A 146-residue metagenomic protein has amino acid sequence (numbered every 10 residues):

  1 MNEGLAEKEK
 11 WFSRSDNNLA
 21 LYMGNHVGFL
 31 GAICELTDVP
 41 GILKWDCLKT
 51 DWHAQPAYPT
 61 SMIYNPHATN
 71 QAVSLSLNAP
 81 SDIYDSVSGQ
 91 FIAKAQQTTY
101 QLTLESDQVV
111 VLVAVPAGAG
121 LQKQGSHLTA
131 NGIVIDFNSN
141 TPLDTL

Functional and structural regions predicted by a protein language model:
M1-Q90, Q96, E105-L112, P116-T145: Catalytic domains of carbohydrate-active enzymes that cleave complex glycans
Q101-T103: Residue-level "contact hotspot" at macromolecular interaction interfaces
